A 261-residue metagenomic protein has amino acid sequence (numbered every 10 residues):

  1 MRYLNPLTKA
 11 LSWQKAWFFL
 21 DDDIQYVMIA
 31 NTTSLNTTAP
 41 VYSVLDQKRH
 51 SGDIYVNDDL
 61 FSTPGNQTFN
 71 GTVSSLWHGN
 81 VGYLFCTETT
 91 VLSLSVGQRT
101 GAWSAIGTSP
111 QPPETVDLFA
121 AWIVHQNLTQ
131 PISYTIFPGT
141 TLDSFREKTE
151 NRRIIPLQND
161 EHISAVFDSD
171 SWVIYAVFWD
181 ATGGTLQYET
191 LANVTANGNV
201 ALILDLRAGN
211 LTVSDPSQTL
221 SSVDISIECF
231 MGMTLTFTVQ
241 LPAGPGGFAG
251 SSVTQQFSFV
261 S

Functional and structural regions predicted by a protein language model:
R2-S261: Terminal accessory/anchoring regions of large secretory-pathway or extracellular enzymes
